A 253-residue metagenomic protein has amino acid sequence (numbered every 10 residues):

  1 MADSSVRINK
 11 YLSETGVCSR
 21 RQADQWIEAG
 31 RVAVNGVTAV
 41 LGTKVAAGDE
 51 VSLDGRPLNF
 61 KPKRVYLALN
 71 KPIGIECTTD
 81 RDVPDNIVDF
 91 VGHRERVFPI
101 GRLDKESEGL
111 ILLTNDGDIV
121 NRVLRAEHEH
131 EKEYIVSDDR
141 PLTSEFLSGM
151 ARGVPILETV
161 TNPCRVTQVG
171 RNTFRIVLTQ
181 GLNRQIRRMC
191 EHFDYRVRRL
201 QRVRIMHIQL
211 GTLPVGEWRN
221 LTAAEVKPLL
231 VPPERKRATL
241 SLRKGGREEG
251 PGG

Functional and structural regions predicted by a protein language model:
A2-G253: Basic, flexible Lys/Arg- and Gly-enriched helix-loop patches that mediate nucleic-acid binding at interfaces with rRNA
